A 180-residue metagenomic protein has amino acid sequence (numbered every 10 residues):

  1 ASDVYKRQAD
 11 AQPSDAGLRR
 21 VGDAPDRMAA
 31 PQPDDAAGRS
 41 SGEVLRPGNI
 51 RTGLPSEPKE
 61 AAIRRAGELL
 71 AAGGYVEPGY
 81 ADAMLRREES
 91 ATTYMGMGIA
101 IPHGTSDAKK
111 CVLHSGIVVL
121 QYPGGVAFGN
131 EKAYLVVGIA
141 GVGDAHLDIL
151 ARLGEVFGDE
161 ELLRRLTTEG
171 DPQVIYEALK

Functional and structural regions predicted by a protein language model:
A1-Y5: Short, small-residue-biased leader/transition segments that mark boundaries at the very start of proteins
K6-K180: Cytosolic covalent-transfer regions centered on His/Cys nucleophiles that carry phosphoryl or persulfide groups
